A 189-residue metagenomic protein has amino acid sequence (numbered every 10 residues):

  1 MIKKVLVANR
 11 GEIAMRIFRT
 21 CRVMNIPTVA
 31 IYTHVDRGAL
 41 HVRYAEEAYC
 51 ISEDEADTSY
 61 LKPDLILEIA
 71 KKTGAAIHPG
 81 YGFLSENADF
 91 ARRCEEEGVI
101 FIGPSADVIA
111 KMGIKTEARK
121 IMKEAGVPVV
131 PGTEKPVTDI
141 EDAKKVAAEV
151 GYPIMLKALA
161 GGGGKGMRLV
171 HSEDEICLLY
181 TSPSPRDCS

Functional and structural regions predicted by a protein language model:
M1-A125, V137-K145: ATP-binding N-terminal substructure of ATP-dependent carboxylate-amine bond-forming enzymes
E12, A160, D187: Short, glycine/acidic-enriched loop or turn micro-motifs at the edges of active sites
V29, E149-Y152: Phosphate-binding core of ATP-grasp and ATP-grasp-like enzymes
V42, A147, A160-G162: Solvent-exposed alpha-helices and their adjacent loops that cap or buttress functional pockets in soluble metabolic
K72, A148-E149, S182: Residues within well-ordered alpha-helical secondary structure of globular protein domains
P79, A88, P104-A106, P128-P131 (+3 more regions): Proline-centered helix-kink/hinge sites
V129-P136, P153-L179: Glycine-rich phosphate-binding loop of ATP-grasp-fold ATP-dependent ligases
Y180-S189: Single conserved hydrophobic/aromatic residue that forms the stacking wall/gate of nucleotide- or nucleobase-binding
